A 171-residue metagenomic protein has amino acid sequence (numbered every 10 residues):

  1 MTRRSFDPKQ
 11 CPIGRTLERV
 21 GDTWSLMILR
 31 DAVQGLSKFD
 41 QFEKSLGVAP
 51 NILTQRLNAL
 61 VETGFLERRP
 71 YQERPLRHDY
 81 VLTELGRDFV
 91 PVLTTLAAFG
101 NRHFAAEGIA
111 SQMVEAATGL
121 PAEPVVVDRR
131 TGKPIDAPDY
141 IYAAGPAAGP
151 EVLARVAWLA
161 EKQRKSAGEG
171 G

Functional and structural regions predicted by a protein language model:
M1-V20, A157-G171: N-terminal leader segment of winged-helix/HTH proteins
C11-I52: N-terminal helix-turn-helix DNA-binding core of bacterial DNA-binding proteins
T16, L26, T63, V92-H103: Alpha-helical linker/hinge and terminal dimerization helices associated with HTH transcriptional regulators
G21, Q72-T95: Basic, amphipathic "hinge/linker" alpha-helix immediately C-terminal to the N-terminal HTH DNA-binding motif
K44, N58, E62: Residue-level detection of the helix-turn-helix DNA-binding "recognition helix"
Q55: DNA-binding alpha-helical recognition surfaces that contact promoter or target DNA
V61-L76: Beta-hairpin "wing" of winged helix-turn-helix
T94, A98-G171: C-terminal regulatory/oligomerization modules of transcriptional regulators
